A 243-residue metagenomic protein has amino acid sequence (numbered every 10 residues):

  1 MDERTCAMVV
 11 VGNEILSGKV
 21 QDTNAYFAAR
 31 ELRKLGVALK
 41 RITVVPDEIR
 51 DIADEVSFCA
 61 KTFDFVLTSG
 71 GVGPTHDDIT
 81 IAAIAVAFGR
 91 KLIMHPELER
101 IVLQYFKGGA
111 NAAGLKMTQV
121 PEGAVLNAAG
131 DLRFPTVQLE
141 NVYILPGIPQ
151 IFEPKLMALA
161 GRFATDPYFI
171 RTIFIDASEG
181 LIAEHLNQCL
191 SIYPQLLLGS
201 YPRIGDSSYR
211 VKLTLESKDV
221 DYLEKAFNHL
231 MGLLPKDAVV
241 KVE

Functional and structural regions predicted by a protein language model:
M1-I42, D47, D221-E224: Glycine-rich phosphate/diphosphate-binding loop of Rossmann-like nucleotide-binding domains
A7, D64-F65, T118, A124-V125 (+5 more regions): Structural motif
V11-N13, T68-H76, P146, S217-K218: Glycine-rich beta-strand-to-loop/alpha-helix junction loops that act as flexible
Y26-D78, A83-V86: N-terminal small/polar loop signature for handling phosphorylated ligands or for N-terminal nucleophile
V44-D47, E97, L115, A177: Short beta->alpha linker loops
D51-D54, K61, D78-T165: Proline/glycine-rich low-complexity loops and linkers
E140-L233: An accessory alpha-helical subdomain
L233-E243: Conserved short beta-strand edge segments in small beta-sheet-based binding/regulatory domains
